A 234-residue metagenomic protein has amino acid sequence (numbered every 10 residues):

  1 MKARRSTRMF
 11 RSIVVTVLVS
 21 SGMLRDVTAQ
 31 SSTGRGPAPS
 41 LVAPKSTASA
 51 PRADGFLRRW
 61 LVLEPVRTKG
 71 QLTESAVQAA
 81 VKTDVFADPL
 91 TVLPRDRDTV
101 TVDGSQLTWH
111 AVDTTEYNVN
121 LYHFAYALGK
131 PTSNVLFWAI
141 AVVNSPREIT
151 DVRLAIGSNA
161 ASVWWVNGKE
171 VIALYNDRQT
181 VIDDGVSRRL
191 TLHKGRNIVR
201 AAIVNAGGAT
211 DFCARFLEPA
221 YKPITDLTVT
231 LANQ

Functional and structural regions predicted by a protein language model:
M1-M9: N-terminal secretory signal peptides that target proteins for export/translocation
R11-R25: Bacterial N-terminal signal peptides
Q30-H123, A201-Q234: Accessory carbohydrate-binding/adhesion or oligomerization-edge regions at the termini of glycan-active proteins
A127-F137, N176-T180: Extracellular beta-rich ligand/substrate-recognition surface
A139-D151, R189-K194: Extracellular and analogous surface-interaction loops
S145, L154-S158, I203-N205: Non-cytosolic beta-sheet module surface loops
T150-W165, V199: Aromatic-lined ligand-binding clefts that engage carbohydrates, nucleic acids, or primary amines
W165-R215: Beta-strand-rich ligand-recognition modules
